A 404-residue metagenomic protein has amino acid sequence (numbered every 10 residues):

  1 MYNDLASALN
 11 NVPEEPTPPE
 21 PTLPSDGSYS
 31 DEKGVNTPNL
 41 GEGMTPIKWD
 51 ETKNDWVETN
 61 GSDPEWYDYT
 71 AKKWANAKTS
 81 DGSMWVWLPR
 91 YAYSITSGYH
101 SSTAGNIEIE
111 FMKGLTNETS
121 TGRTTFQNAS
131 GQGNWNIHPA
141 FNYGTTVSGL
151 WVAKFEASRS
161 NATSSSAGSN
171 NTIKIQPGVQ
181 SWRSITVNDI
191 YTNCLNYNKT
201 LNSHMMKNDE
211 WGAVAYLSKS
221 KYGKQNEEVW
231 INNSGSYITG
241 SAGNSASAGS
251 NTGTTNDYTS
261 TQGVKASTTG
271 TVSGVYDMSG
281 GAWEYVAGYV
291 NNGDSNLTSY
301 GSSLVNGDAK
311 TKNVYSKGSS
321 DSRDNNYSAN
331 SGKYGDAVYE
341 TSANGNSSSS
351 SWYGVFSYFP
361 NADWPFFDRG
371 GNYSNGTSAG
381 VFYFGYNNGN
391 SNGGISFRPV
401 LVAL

Functional and structural regions predicted by a protein language model:
M1-P16: A signal for long, low-complexity, Ser/Thr/Asn-enriched, surface-exposed stalk/shaft and domain-boundary segments
P18-G98, S203: GGW-centered surface loops in extracellular recognition modules
P21, P38, W66, A77 (+3 more regions): Carbohydrate-recognition beta-sandwich/jelly-roll modules in extracellular/periplasmic carbohydrate-active proteins
D81-G82, A104, G114-M278, A403: Short aromatic-cysteine micro-motif
S94-S101, R159-S164, G376-A379: Short, solvent-exposed loop/turn elements at domain surfaces
T96-G98, A287-S299: Cytochrome P450 core scaffold surrounding the K-helix E-X-X-R motif and the conserved "meander" helix-loop region
N208-G212, I238-T255, T261-Q262, T269 (+2 more regions): C-terminal, surface-exposed recognition/capping segments
K219-Q225, V290, S299-G301: Short secondary-structure boundary/capping segments
